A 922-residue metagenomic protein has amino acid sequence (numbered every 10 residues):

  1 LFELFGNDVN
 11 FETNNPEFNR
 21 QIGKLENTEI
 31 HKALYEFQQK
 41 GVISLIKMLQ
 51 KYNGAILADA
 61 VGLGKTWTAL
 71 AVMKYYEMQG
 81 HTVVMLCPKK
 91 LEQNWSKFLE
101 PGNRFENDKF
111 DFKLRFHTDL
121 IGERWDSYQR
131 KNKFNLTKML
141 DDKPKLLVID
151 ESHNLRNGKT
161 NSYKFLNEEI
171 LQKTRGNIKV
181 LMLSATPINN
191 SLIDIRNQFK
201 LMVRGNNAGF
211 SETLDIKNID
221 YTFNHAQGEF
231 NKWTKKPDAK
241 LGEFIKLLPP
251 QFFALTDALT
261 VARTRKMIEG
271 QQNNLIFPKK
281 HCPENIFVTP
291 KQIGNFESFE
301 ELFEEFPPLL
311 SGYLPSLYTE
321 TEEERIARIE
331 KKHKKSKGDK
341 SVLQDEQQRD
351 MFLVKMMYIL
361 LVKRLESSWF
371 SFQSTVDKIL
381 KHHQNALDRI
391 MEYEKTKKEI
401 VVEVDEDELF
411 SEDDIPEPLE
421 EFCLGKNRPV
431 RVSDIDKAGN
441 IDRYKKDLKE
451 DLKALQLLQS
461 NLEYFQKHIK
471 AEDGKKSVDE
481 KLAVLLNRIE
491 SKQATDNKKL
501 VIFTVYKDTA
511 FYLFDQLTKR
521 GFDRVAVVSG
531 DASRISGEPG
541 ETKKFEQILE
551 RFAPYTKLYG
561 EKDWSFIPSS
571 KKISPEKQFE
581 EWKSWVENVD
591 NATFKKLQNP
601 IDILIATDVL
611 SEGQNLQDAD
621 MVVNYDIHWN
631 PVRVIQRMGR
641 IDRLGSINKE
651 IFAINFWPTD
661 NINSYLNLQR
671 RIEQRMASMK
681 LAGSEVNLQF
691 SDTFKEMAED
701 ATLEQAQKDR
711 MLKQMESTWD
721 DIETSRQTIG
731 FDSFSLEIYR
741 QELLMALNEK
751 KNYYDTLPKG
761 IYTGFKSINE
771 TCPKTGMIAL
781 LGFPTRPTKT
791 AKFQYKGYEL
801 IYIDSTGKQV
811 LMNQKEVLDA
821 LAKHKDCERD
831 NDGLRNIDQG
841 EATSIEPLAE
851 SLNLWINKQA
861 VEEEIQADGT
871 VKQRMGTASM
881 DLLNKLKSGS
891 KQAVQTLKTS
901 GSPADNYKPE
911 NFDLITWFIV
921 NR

Functional and structural regions predicted by a protein language model:
L1-A60, W67-Y75, K159-K164, S460 (+6 more regions): ATP-dependent helicase/translocase motor core
L1-N14, N648-S851, D868, K872 (+2 more regions): C-terminal accessory region of SF2 helicases/translocases
N10-L34, I276-N295, L314-V586, K595-Q598: Conserved Helicase C-terminal RecA-like lobe
N14-A33, T66-L70, K74-N177, N206-L248 (+1 more regions): SF2 helicase/translocase NTPase motor core, specifically the RecA-like lobe 1 inter-motif segment between Walker
L114-N154, K159-I178, M182-A185, R204-F410 (+1 more regions): Inter-lobe coupling linker of SF2 helicases/translocases
I188-L192, A510-F511, N591-Q598, L604-A619 (+1 more regions): SF2 helicase motor core recognition
D194-N197, N615-D626, F652-N655: A short beta-strand element within the Helicase C-terminal
N630-I651: Conserved SF2 helicase motif VI
